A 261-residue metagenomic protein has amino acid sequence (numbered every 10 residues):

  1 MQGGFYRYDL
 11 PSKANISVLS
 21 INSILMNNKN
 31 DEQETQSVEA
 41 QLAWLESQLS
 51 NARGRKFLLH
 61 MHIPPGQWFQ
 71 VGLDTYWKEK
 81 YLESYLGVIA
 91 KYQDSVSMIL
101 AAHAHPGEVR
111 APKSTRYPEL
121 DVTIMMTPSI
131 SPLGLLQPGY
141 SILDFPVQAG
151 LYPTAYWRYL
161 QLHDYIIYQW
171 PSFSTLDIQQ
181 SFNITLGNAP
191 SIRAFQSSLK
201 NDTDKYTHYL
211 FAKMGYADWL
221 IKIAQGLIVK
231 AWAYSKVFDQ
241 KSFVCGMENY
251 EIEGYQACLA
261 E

Functional and structural regions predicted by a protein language model:
M1-S17, N22-A52, P106-E261: Metal-dependent phosphoesterase/phosphodiesterase active-site architecture
N28-L42, S50-A101: Active-site-proximal segments of metal-dependent phosphoesterases and phosphodiesterases across multiple
